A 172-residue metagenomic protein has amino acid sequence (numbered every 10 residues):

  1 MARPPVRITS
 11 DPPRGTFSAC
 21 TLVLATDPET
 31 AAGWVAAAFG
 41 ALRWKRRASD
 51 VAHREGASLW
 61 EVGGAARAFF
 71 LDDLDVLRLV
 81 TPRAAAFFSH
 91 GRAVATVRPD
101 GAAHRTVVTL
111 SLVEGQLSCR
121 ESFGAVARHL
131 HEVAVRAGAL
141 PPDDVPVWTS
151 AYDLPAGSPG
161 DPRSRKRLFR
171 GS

Functional and structural regions predicted by a protein language model:
A2-S172: Ser/Thr-rich, low-complexity intrinsically disordered terminal regions
